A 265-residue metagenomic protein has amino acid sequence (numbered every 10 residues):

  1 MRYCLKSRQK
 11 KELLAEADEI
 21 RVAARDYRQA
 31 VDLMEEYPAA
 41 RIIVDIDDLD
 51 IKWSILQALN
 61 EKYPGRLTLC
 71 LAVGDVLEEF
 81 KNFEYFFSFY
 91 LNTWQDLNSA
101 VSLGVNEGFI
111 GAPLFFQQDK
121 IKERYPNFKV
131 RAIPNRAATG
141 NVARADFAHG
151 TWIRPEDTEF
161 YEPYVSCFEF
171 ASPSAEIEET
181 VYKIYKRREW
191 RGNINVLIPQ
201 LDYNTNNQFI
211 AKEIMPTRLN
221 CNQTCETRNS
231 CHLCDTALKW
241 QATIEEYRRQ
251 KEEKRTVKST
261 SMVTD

Functional and structural regions predicted by a protein language model:
M1-D96, L103-D265: Active-site pocket-lining/capping segments in soluble small-molecule metabolic enzymes
